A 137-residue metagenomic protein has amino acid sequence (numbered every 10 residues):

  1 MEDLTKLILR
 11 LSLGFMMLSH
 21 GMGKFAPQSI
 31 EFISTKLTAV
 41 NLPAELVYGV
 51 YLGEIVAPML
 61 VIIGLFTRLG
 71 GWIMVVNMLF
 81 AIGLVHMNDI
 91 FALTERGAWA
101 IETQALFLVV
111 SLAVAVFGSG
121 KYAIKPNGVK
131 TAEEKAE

Functional and structural regions predicted by a protein language model:
M1-F25, A44-L52, V56, I62-E137: Extended, low-polarity transmembrane helix blocks
A26-L42: Membrane-interface interhelical connector segments
